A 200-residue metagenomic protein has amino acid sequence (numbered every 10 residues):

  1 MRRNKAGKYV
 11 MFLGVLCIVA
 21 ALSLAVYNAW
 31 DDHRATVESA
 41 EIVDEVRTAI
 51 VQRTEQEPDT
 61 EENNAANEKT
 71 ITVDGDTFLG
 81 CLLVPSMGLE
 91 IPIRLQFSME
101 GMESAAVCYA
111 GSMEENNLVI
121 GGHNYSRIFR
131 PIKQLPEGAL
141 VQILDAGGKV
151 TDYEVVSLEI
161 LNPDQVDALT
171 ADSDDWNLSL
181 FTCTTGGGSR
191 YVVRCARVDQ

Functional and structural regions predicted by a protein language model:
M1-A6: N-terminal Lys/Arg-rich, disordered targeting/topogenic segments
K8-Q200: Solvent-exposed, non-transmembrane regions of membrane-associated and secreted proteins
